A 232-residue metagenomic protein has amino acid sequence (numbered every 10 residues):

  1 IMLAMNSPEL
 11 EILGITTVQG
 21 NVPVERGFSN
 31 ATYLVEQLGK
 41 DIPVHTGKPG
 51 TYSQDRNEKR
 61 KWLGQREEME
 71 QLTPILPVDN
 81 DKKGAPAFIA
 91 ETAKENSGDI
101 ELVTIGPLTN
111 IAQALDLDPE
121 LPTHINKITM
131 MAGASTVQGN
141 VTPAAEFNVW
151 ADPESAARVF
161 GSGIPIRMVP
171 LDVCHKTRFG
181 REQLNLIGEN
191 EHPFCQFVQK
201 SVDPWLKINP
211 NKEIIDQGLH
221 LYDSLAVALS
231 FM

Functional and structural regions predicted by a protein language model:
I1-M232: N-terminal acidic, glycine/proline-rich low-complexity segments
